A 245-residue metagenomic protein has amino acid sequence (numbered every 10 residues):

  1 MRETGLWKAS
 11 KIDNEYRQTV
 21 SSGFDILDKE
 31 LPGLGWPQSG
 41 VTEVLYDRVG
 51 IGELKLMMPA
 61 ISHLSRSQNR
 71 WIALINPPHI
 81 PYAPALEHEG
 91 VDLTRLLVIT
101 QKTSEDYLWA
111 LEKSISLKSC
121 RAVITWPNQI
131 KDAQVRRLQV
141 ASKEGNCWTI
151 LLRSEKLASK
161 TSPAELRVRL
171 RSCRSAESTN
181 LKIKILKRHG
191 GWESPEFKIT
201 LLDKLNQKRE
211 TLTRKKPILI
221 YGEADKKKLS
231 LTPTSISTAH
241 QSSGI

Functional and structural regions predicted by a protein language model:
M1-L74, G90, G191-E193, K216-I245: Detector for small/aliphatic-rich hydrophobic stretches
L27, V44, L96, V123 (+2 more regions): Conserved RecA-like P-loop NTPase ATPase core
L54-K55, L108, V135-R136: Conserved strand-to-helix beginnings and helix N-cap segments that scaffold or border functional pockets
I61, L111-E112, L138-Q139: Generic hydrophobic/aromatic pocket-lining and core-packing "Φ" positions
Q68-R121, W126-A133: Conserved inter-motif catalytic segment of the P-loop NTP-binding fold
D92-T94, S119-C120, G145-W148, P163-L166 (+1 more regions): Short glycine-/polar-rich loops that comprise or flank the Walker A/P-loop and associated switch/sensor motifs
S116-S159, L170-R174: A contiguous pocket-lining binding segment that forms or flanks enzyme active sites
R153-P217: Phosphate-binding/switch region of NTP-binding enzymes
